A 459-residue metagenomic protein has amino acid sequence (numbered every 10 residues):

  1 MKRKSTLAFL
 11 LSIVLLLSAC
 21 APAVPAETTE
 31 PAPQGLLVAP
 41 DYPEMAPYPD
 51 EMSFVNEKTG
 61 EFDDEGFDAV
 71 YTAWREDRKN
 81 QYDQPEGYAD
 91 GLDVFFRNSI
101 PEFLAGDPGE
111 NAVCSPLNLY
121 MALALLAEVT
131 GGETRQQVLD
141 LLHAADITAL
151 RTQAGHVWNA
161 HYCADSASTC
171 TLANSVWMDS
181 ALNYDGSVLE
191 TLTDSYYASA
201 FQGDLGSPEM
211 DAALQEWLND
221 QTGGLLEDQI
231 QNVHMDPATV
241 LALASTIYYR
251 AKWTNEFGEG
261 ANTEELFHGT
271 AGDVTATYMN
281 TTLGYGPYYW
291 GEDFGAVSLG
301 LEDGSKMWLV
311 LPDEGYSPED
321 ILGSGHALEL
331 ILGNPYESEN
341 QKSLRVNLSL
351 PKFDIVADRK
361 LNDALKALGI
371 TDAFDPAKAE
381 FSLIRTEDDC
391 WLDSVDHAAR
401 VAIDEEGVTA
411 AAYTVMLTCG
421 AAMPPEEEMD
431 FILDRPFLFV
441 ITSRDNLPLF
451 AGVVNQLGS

Functional and structural regions predicted by a protein language model:
K2, C20-D204: Detector for small/aliphatic-rich hydrophobic stretches
R3-A23: Sec-dependent N-terminal signal peptides of Gram-positive bacterial secreted proteins and lipoproteins
Q34, E61-D68, D388-D389, R400 (+4 more regions): Non-catalytic interaction/Regulatory regions outside core domains
P49-K58, G109-L119, L126, I147-E314 (+1 more regions): Non-catalytic, conformational "gating/processing" segments within enzyme and secreted inhibitor domains
V138-L142, F257-L266, P318-L328: Short Gly/aromatic-enriched secondary-structure transition segments
L243, G295-P312, P424-S459: Extended hydrophobic
E256-E259, P312, D320-G325, V415-M416 (+2 more regions): Composition- and surface-driven signal marking solvent-exposed, interaction-prone regions in large proteins
P312-K342: Internal alpha/beta scaffold segment
